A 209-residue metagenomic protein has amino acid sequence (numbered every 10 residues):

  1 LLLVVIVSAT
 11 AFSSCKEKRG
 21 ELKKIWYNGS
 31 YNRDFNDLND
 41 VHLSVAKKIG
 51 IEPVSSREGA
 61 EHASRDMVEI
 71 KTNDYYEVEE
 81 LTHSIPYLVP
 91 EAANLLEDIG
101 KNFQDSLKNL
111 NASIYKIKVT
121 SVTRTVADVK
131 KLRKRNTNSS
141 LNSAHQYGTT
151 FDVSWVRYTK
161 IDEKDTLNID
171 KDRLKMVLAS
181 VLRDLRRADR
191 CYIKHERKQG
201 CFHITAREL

Functional and structural regions predicted by a protein language model:
L1, K108-N109, N142-H145: Short, flexible, solvent-exposed loop/turn segments with mixed acidic/basic and small polar residues
L1-L22: Bacterial Sec-dependent N-terminal signal peptides
C15-K108, T205-L209: Extracytoplasmic cell-surface/polysaccharide-interacting catalytic and binding patches
L88-L95, I99, S113, D128 (+1 more regions): Stable alpha-helical elements in mature extracytoplasmic
I99-L110, T123, L182-D189: Sec/Tat-exported extracytoplasmic proteins
A112-V129: Acidic helix-start/capping segments at beta-turn-to-alpha-helix junctions
V126-L141: Charged, often glycine-rich, active-site loop that binds/positions anionic groups
N142-L209: Catalytic cores and adjacent binding grooves of peptidoglycan-active enzymes
